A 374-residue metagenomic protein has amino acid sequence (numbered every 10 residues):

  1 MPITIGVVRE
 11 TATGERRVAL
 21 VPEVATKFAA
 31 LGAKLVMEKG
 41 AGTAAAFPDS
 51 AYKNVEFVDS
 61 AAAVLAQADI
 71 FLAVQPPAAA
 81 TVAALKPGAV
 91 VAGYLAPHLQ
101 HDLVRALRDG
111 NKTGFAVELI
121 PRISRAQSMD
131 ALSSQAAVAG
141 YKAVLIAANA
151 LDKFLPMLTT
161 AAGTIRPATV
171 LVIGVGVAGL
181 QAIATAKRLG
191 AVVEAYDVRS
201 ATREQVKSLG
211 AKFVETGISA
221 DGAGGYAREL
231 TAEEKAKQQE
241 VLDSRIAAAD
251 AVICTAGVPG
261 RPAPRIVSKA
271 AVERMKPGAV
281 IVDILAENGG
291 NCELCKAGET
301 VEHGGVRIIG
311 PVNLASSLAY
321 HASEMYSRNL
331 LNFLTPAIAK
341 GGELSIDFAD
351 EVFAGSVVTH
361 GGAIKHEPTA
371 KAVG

Functional and structural regions predicted by a protein language model:
P2-A106: An N-terminal-biased, well-structured beta-alpha scaffold segment characteristic of Rossmann-like dinucleotide-binding
P2-T4, E10, A79-T169: Glycine/serine-rich phosphate-binding loop and adjoining beta1-alpha1 elements at the start of nucleotide-handling
V8-F47, P156-A247: Glycine-rich phosphate/diphosphate-binding loop of Rossmann-like nucleotide-binding domains
G14-A19, A80-L85, G93, G225 (+2 more regions): Glycine/threonine-rich flexible loop motifs
V55-D69, P76-P77, G224-V252, A256-E273 (+2 more regions): A structured beta-alpha segment of the ubiquitous adenosine-cofactor-binding alpha/beta core
P76, V138, G176-V177: Residue-level detector of alpha-helix initiation sites
H98-S124, P262-L314: Rossmann-fold NAD(P)-binding glycine/threonine-rich loop
E118-I120, S124-I146, A150-A161, A286 (+1 more regions): Adenosine-phosphate binding glycine-rich loop
